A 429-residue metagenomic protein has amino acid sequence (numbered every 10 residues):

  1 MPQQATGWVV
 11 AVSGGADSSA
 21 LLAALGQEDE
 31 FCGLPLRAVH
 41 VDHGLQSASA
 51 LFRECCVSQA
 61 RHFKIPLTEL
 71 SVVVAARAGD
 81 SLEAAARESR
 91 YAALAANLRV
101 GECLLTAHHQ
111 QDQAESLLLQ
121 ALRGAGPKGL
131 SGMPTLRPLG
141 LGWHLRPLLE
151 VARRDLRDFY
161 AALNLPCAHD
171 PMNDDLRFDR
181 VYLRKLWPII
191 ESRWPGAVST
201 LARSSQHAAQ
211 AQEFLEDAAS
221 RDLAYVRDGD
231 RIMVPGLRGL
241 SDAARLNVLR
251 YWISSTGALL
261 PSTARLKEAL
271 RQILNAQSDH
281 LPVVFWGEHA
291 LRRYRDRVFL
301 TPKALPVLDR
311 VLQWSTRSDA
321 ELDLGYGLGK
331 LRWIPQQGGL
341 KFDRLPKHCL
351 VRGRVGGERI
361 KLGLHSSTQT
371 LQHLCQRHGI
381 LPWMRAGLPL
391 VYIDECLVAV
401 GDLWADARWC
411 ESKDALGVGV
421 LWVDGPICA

Functional and structural regions predicted by a protein language model:
M1-P188: Core alpha/beta nucleotide-donor-binding catalytic domains of modification enzymes
P2-D17, R37, H43, V72-A76 (+3 more regions): AMP-forming adenylation/ATP pyrophosphatase catalytic core
E30-G33, K64, R99, P195 (+2 more regions): Residue-level recognition of short, structured coil/turn motifs that connect secondary structure elements
A50, D80, R177, P195-V198 (+3 more regions): Non-catalytic, surface-exposed connector residues within folded enzymatic/regulatory domains
F52, A93, W194, W252 (+1 more regions): Tryptophan-centric aromatic hotspots in well-structured domains and transmembrane helices
A92-G101, T135, E191-Q206, R408-D414: Short, basic, helix/turn surface patches
L145, E150-G257: Contiguous mid-protein beta-loop-alpha structural module that forms a pocket-lining wall or clamp of enzyme active
